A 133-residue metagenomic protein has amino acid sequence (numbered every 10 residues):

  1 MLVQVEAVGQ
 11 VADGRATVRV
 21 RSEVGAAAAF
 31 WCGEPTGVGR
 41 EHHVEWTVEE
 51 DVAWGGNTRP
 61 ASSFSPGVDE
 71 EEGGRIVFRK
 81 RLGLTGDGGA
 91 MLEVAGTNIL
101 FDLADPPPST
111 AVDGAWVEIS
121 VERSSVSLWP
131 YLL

Functional and structural regions predicted by a protein language model:
M1-A12, P66-G88, V117-I119: Structural detector for short beta-strands of small beta-barrel domains
Q4, L100-D113, E122-S124, W129-L133: Structural preference for solvent-exposed beta-strand-turn elements and adjacent flexible terminal/loop segments within
G9-V11, P35, W46-V52, L84 (+1 more regions): Short, charged beta-turn/beta-strand-edge "cap" motif at the junction between a beta-strand and an adjacent loop
Q10-A27, G83-L103: OB-fold (S1/OB) nucleic-acid-binding surfaces
G14-S62: Acidic (E/D-rich), amphipathic helical modules within compact regulatory domains
T17-R19, H43-E45, R79, M91 (+1 more regions): Beta-strand secondary-structure signal
C32-E45, D105-S120: Short nucleic-acid-contacting surface segments enriched for D/E, G, S/T with interspersed K/R
G55-E72, Y131-L133: Short, compositionally biased
